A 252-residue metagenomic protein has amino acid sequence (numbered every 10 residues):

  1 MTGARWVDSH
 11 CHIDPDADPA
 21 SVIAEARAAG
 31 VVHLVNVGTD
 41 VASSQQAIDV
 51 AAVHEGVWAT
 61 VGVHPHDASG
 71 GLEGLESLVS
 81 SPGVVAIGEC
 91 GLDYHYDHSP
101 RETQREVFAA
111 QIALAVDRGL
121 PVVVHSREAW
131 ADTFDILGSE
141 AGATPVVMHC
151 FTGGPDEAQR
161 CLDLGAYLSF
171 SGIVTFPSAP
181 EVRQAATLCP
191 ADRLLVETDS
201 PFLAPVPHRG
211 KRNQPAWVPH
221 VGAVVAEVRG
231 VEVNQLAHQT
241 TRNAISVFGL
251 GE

Functional and structural regions predicted by a protein language model:
M1-E252: Mid-domain alpha/beta scaffold segments of enzyme catalytic cores
